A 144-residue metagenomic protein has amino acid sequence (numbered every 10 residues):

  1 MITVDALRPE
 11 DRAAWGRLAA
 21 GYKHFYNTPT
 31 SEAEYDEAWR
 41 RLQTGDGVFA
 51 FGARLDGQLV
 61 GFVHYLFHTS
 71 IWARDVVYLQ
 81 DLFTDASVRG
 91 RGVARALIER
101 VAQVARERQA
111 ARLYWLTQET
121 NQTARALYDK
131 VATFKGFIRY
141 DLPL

Functional and structural regions predicted by a protein language model:
I2-T3: Extreme N-terminal starter segment of soluble prokaryotic enzymes
A6-R74, I98, K135, D141-P143: Acetyl-CoA-dependent GNAT
H68, D85, Q118: Residue-level recognition of the GNAT/N-acetyltransferase active site
D75-A86: Conserved acetyl-CoA binding element of GNAT-fold acetyltransferases
V88, G92-R100: Conserved acetyl-CoA pyrophosphate-binding loop and the N-cap/start of the following alpha-helix in GNAT-like
R95, E119-I138: Conserved active-site alpha-helix within GNAT-family acetyltransferase domains
R106-T117: Conserved GNAT acetyl-CoA-binding A-motif
